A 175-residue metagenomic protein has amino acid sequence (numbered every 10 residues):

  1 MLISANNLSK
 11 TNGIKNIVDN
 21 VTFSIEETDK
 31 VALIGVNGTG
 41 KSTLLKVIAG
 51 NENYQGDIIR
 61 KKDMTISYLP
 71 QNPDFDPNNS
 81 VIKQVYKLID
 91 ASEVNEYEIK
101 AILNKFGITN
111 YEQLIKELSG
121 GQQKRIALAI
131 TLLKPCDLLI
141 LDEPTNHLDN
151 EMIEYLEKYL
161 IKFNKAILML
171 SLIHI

Functional and structural regions predicted by a protein language model:
M1-I173: ABC ATP-binding cassette signature C-motif
